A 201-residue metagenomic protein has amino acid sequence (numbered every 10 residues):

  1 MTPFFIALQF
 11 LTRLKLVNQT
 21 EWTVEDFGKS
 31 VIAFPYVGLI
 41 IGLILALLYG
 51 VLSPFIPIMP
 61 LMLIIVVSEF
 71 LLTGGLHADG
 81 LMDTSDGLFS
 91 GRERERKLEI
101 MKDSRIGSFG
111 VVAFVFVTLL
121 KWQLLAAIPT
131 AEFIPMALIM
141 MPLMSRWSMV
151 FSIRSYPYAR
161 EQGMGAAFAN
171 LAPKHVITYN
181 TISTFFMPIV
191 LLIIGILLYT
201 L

Functional and structural regions predicted by a protein language model:
M1-G74, R92, L98, D103 (+1 more regions): Hydrophobic alpha-helical transmembrane segments
D79: Hydrophobic "anchor" residues on beta-strands that sit immediately upstream of conserved functional sites
L88-S90: Catalytic P-loop NTPase motifs of RecA-like helicase/translocase cores
